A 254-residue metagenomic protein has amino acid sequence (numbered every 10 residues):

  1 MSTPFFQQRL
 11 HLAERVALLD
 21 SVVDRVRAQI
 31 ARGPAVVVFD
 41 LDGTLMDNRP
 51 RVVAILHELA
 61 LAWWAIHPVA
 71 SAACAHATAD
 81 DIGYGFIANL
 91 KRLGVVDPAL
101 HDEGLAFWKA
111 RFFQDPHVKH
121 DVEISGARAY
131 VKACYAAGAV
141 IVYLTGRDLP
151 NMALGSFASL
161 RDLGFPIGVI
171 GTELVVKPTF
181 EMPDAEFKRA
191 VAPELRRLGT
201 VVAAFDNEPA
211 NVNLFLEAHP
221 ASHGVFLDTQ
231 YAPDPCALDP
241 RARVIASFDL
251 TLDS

Functional and structural regions predicted by a protein language model:
M1-R27: Short coil-to-helix leader/linker segments, especially the first N-terminal amphipathic alpha-helix with its helix
S2-R9, V36, D42-D162, G171-K177: Alpha-helical substrate-recognition element adjacent to the catalytic core
A13-D20, H117-S125, M182-E186, D206: Conserved phosphate-coordination/catalytic loops
I30-G33, A137-A139, L195-T200: Glycine-rich phosphate-binding loop signature in dinucleotide/nucleotide-binding domains
V36-V38, V202-A203: Hydrophobic "anchor" residues on beta-strands that sit immediately upstream of conserved functional sites
L149-V202, P209-A218: Substrate-recognition "cap/lid" segment bordering the active-site pocket of phosphatases
K177-T179, D228, F248: Residues at the C-termini of beta-strands that transition into short coil/loop
L198-A246: Acidic, Mg2+-coordinating phosphoryl-transfer loop and its flanking beta/alpha structural elements, shared across
